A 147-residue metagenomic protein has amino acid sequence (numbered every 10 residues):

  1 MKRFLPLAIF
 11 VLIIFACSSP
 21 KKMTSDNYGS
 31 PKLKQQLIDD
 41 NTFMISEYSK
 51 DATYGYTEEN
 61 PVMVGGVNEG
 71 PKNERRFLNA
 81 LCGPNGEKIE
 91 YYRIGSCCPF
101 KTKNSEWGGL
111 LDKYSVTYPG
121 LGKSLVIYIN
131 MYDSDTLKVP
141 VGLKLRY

Functional and structural regions predicted by a protein language model:
M1, S19-P20: Intrinsically disordered, low-complexity sequence elements enriched in Ser/Thr/Gly/Pro
K2-F10: Sec-dependent signal peptide recognition, specifically the positively charged N-region followed immediately by
I9-L12, K21: Residue-level marker of intrinsically disordered, low-complexity segments enriched for small/polar residues
F15-A16: C-terminal motif of bacterial Sec signal peptides marking the signal peptidase cleavage site
P20-G109, G120-Y147: N-terminal secretory-pathway/extracellular module detecting exported/lumenal segments and adjacent signal-anchor/first
